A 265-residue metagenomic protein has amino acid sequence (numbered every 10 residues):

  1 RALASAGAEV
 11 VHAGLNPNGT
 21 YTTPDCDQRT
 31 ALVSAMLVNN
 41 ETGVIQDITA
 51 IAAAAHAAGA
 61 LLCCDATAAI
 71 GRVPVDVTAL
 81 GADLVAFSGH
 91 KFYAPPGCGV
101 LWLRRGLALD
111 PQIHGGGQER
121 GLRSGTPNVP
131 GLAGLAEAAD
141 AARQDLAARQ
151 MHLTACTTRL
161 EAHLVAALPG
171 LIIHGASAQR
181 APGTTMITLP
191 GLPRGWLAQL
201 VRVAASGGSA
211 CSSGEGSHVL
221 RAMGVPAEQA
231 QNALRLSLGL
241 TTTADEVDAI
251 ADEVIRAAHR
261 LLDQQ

Functional and structural regions predicted by a protein language model:
R1-Q265: Pyridoxal 5′-phosphate
